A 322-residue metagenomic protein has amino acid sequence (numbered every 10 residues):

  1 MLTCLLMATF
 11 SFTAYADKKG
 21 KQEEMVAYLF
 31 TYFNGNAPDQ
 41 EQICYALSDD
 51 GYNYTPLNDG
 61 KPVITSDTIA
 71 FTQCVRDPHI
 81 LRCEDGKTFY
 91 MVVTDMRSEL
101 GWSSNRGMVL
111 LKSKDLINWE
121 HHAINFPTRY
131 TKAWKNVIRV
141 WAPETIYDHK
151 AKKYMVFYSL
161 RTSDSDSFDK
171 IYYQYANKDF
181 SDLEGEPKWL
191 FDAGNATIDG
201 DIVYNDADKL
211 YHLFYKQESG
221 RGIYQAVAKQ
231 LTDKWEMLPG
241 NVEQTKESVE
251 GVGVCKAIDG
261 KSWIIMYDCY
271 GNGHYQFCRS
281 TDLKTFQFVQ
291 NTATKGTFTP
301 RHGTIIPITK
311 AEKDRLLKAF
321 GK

Functional and structural regions predicted by a protein language model:
M1-G20: Bacterial Sec-dependent N-terminal signal peptides
Y15-K322: Carbohydrate-active catalytic/glycan-binding domains of CAZyme proteins, especially the secreted or lumenal ectodomains
